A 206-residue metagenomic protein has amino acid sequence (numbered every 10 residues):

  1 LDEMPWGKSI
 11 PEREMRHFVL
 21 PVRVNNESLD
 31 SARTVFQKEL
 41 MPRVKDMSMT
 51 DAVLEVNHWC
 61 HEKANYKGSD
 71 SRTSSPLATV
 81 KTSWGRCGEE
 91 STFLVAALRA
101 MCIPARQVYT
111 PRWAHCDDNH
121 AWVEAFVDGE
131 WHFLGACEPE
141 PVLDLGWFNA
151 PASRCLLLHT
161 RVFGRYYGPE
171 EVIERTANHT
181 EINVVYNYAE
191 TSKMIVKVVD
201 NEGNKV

Functional and structural regions predicted by a protein language model:
L1-T50: Linear, non-domain "peripheral" regions
P11, L29, H159-T160, H179: Short linear sequence motifs
R13-R16, A121, E130, S153 (+2 more regions): Generic structural motif recognizing short loop/turn segments at the entrances and edges of beta-strands
L40-M47, A52-H58, K63, K67-L77 (+1 more regions): Hydrophobic/aromatic-rich core segments of domains that either
D117, Y188-E190: Solvent-exposed loop and beta-edge segments used for protein-protein assembly and interaction
I173-N187: Extracellular beta-sheet/turn segments enriched in Thr/Pro/Gly and aliphatic residues
S192-D200: A short, amphipathic beta-strand motif
N201-V206: Short, ordered, surface-exposed loop/turn motifs in non-cytosolic proteins
